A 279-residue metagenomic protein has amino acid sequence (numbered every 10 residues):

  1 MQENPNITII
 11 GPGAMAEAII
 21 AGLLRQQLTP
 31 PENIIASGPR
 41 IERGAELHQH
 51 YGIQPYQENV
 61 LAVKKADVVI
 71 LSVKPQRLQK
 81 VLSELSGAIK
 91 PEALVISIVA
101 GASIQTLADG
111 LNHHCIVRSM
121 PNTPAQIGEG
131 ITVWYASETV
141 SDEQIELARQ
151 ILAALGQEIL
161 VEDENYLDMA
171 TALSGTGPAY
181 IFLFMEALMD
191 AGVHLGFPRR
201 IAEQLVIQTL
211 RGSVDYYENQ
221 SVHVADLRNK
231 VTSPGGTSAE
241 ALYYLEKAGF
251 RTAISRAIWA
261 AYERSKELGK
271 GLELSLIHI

Functional and structural regions predicted by a protein language model:
M1-Q57, L61, G130, V193-L195: NAD(P)+-binding Rossmann beta1-loop-alpha1 motif at the extreme N-terminus of oxidoreductases
E17, A21, R25, Q49 (+4 more regions): Short, well-ordered alpha-helices that flank and scaffold nucleotide-derived cofactor binding pockets
I35, I41, H50-Y51, N59-W134 (+1 more regions): Rossmann-like NAD(P)(H) cofactor-binding subdomain of soluble oxidoreductases
T106, G110-C115, I131-M169, Y180-N219: Internal alpha-helical scaffold of NAD(P)-dependent oxidoreductase catalytic cores
A170-A179, R228: A short glycine-threonine-serine/GTX helix/turn-capping micro-motif
F184-L274: Interdomain hinge/lid region at the active-site interface of Rossmann-like NAD(P)-dependent oxidoreductases
I277-I279: Conserved small/polar residues in nucleotide/adenosyl-binding loops
